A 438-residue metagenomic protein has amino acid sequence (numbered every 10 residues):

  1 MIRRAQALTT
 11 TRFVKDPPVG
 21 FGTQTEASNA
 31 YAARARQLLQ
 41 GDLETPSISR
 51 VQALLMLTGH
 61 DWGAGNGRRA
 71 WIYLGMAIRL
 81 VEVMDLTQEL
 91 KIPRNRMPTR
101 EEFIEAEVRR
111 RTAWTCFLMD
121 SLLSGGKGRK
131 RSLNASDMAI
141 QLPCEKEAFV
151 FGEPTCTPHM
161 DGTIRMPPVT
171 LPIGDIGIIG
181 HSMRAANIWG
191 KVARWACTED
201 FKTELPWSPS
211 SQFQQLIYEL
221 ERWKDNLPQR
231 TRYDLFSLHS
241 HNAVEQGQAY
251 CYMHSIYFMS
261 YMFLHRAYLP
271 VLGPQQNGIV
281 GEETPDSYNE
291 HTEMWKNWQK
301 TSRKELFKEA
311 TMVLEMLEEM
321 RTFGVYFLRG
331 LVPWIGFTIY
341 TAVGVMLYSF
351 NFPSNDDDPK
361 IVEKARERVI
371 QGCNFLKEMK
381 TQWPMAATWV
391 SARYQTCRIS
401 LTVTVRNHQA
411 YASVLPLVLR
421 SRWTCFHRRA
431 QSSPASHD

Functional and structural regions predicted by a protein language model:
M1-I176, G190, R194-S211, E221-E245 (+4 more regions): Acidic, Ser/Thr-rich, low-complexity intrinsically disordered regions in fungal proteins
P46, R109, Q248-Y250, S255 (+1 more regions): Short coil/turn linker motifs that delimit alpha-helical repeat modules in TPR/alpha-solenoid proteins
A53, C116, M253-Y257, T338: The tetratricopeptide repeat
T58, M253, S260-M262, V343 (+1 more regions): Conserved small-residue packing positions in alpha-helical repeats and bundles
L220, L317, Y340-V343, L376: Eukaryotic multi-pass alpha-helical transmembrane domains
G273-N297, T301, F352-P353, K360-D438: C-terminal, low-complexity intrinsically disordered regions in eukaryotic proteins
K304-F307: Catalytic lobes of large eukaryotic enzymes
